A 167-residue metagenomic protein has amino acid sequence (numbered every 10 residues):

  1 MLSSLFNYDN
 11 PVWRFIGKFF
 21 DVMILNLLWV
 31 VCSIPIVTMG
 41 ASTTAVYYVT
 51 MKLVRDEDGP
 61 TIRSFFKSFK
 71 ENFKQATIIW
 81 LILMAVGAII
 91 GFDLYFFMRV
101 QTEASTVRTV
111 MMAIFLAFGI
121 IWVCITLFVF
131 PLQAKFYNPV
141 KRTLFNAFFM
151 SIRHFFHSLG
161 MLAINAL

Functional and structural regions predicted by a protein language model:
M1-F115, W122-L167: Helix-coil boundary and N-terminal low-complexity module in membrane systems
